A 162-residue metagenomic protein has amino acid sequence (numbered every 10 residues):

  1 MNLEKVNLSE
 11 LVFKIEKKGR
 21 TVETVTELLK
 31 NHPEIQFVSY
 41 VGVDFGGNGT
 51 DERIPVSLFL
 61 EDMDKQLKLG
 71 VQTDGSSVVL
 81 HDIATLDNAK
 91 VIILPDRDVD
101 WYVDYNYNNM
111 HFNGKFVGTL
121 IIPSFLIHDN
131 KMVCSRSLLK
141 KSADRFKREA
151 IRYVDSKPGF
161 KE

Functional and structural regions predicted by a protein language model:
M1-E162: ATP/Mg2+-dependent ligation/transfer catalytic cores
